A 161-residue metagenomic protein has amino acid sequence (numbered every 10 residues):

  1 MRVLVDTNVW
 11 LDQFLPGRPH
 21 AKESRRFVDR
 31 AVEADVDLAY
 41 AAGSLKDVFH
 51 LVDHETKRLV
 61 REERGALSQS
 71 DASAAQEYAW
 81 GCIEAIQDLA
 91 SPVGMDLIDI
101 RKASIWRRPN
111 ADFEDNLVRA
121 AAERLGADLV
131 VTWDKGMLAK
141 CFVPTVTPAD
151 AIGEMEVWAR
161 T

Functional and structural regions predicted by a protein language model:
M1-G43, V52-R61, I152-T161: Short, well-structured N-terminal submotif of metal-dependent ribonuclease cores
R2, P109, R119-T161: Acidic, PIN/NYN-like endoribonuclease modules and their adjacent C-terminal/linker elements
R25-D29, W80-I83, V118-R119: Short amphipathic alpha-helical segments and helix-helix/interface helices
E55-L89: Helix-adjacent hinge/juxtasegments
Q87-K135: Active-site neighborhoods of divalent-metal-dependent phosphate/nucleic-acid chemistry enzymes
